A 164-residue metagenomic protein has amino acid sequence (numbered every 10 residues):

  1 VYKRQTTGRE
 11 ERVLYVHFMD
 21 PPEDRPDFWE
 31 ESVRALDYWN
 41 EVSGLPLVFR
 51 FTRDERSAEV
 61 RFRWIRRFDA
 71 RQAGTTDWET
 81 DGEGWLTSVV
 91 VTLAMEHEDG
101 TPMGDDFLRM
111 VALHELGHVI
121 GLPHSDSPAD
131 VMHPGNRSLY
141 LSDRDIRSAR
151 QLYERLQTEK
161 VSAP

Functional and structural regions predicted by a protein language model:
K3-D27, A70, T80-E83, T158-A163: Disordered inhibitory propeptide/activation segment of secreted metzincin zinc metalloprotease zymogens, centered on
G8-R12, R56, W85-T87, D126: A short, polar/charged loop/turn motif at coil->beta-strand junctions and beta-hairpin connectors
L14, L47, A58, P128-A129: Residue-level recognition of the N-termini of beta-strands and the immediately preceding loop/turn
F18, V119-I120: Short beta-strand->loop
P26-E115, V119: Metzincin-family zinc-dependent endopeptidase catalytic domain
W78-F107, P123-P164: Metalloprotease/metallohydrolase-associated module, dominated by Zn2+-dependent proteases
